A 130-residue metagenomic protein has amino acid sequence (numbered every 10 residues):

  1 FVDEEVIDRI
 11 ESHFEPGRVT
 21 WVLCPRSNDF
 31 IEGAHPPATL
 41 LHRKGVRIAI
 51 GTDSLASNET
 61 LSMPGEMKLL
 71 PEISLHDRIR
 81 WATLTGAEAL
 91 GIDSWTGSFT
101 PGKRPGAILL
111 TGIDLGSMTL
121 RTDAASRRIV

Functional and structural regions predicted by a protein language model:
F1-W95, L110-D114: Active-site-adjacent C-terminal substructures of enzyme catalytic domains
L84, E88, R104-V130: C-terminal cap of metal-dependent C-N hydrolases
